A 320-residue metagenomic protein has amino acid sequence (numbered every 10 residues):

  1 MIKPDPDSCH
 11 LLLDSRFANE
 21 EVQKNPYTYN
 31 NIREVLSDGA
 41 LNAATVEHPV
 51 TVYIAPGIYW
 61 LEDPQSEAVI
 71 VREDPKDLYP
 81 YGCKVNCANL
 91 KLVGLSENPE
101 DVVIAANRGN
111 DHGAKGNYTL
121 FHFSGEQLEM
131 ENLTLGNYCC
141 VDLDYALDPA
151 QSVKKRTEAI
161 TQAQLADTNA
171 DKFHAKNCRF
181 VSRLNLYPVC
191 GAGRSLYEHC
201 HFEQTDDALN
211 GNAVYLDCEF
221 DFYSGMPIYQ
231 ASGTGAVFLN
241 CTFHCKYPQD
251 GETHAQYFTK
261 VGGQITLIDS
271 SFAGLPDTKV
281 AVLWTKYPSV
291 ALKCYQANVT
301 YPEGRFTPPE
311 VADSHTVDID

Functional and structural regions predicted by a protein language model:
I2-D320: Sequence-level preference for short, compositionally simple segments enriched in small aliphatic or small polar residues
